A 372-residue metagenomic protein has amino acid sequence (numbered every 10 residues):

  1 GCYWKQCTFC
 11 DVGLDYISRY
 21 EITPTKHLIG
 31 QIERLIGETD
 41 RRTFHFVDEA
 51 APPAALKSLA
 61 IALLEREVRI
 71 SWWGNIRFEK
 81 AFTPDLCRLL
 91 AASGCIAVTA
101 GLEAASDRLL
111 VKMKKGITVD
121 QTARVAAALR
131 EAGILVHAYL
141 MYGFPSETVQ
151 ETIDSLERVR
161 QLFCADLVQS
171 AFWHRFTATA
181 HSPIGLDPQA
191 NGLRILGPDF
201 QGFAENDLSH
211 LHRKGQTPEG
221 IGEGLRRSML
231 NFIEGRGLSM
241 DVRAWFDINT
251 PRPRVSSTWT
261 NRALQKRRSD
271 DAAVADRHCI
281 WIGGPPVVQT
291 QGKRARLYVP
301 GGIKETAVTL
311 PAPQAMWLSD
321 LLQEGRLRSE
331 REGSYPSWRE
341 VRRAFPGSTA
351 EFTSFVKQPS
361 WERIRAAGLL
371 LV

Functional and structural regions predicted by a protein language model:
G1-P24: Canonical Radical SAM [4Fe-4S] cluster-binding loop centered on the CxxxCxxC motif and its immediate flanking residues
C2, L28, F46, A100: Conserved, mostly hydrophobic/aromatic
C10, R42-F46, V98, A171: Hydrophobic residues within beta-strands of alpha/beta enzymes
V12, E21, T25-I29, R34 (+2 more regions): Structured mid-domain segments that build the active-site/substrate or prosthetic-cofactor binding neighborhood
G30-E49: Short Fe-S-cluster ligation motifs
P52-S58: Active-site-adjacent beta->alpha loops and helix N-cap segments on the catalytic face of soluble alpha/beta enzymes
L64-S71, N75-V255: A structural motif corresponding to the C-terminal lobe/cap of the Radical SAM core domain
S209-V372: Radical SAM enzyme core and accessory elements
